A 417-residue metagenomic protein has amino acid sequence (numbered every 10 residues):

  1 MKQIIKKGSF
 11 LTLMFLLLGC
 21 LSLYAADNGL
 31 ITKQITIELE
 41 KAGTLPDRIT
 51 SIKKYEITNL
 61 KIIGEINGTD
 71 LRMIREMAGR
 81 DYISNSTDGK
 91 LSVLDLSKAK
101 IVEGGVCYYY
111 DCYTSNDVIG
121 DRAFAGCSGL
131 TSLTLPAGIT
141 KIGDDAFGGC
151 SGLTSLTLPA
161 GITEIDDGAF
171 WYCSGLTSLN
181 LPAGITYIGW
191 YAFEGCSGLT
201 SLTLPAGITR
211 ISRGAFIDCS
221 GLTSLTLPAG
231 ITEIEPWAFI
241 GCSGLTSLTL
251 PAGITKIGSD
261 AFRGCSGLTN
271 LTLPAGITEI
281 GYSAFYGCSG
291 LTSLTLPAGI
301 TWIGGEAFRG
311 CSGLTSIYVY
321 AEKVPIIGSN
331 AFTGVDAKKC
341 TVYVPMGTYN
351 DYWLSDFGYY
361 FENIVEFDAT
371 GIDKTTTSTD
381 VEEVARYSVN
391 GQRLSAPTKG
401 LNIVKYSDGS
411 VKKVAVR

Functional and structural regions predicted by a protein language model:
K2-T12: Bacterial N-terminal signal peptides that target proteins for export
L11-S22: Bacterial N-terminal signal peptides
L23-D27: Boundary at the C-terminal end of the N-terminal hydrophobic targeting segment
T32-E40, T58-I66, S84-V118, S128-K141 (+10 more regions): Structural signature of tandem-repeat unit edges
G43-K53, T69-G79, I326-G334, L394: Short, T/G/N/S-enriched strand-turn elements that build extracellular solenoid repeat scaffolds
G120-A125, G143-G148, D166-W171, G189-E194 (+6 more regions): Consensus positions within tandem repeat domains that build extended binding/scaffold surfaces
F367-N390: Residue-level detector of functionally pivotal "anchor" positions at catalytic/ligand-binding pockets or at interdomain
L401-R417: C-terminal tail/sorting-segment detector
